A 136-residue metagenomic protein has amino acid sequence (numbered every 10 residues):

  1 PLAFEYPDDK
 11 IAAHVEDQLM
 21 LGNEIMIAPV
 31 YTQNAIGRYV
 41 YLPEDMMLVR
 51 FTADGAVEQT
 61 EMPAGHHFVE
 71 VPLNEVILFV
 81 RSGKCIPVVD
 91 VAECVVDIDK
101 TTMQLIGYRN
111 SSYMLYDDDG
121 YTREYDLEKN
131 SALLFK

Functional and structural regions predicted by a protein language model:
P1-K136: Catalytic core of carbohydrate-active enzymes
